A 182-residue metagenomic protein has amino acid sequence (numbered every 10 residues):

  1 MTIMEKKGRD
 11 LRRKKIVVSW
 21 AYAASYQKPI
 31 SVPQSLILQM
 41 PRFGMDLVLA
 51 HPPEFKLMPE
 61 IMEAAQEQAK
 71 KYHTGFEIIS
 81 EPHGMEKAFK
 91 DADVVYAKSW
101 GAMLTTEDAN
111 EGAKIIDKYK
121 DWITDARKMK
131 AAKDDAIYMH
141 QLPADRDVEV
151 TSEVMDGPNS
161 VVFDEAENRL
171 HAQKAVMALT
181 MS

Functional and structural regions predicted by a protein language model:
M1-M4, L36, Q173, M177-T180: Buried hydrophobic packing segments
T2, K6-A97: Glycine-rich phosphate/diphosphate-binding loop of Rossmann-like nucleotide-binding domains
E5, M45, W100, D134 (+1 more regions): Residue-level marker of positions within ordered structural domains that often coincide with functionally constrained
D10-R12, P41-R42, R127-D135, G157: Short, conserved loop/helix-junction motifs that constitute active-site signature segments in enzyme catalytic cores
K28-V32, D121, N168: Short secondary-structure boundary/capping elements
L49-K56, M85, M129-I137, A172-T180: Low-complexity, flexible helical/coil segments
E67-E153: Rossmann-like adenosine-cofactor binding region
D135-I137, Q141-S182: Adenosine-phosphate binding glycine-rich loop
